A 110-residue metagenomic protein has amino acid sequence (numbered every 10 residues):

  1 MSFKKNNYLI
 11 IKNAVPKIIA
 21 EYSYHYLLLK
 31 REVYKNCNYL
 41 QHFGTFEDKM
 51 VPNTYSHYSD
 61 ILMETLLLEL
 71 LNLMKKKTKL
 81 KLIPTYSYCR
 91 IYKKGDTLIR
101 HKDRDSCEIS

Functional and structural regions predicted by a protein language model:
M1-T78: Non-heme Fe(II)/2-oxoglutarate
F46-V51, Y55-S56, L67-S110: Conserved double-stranded beta-helix
